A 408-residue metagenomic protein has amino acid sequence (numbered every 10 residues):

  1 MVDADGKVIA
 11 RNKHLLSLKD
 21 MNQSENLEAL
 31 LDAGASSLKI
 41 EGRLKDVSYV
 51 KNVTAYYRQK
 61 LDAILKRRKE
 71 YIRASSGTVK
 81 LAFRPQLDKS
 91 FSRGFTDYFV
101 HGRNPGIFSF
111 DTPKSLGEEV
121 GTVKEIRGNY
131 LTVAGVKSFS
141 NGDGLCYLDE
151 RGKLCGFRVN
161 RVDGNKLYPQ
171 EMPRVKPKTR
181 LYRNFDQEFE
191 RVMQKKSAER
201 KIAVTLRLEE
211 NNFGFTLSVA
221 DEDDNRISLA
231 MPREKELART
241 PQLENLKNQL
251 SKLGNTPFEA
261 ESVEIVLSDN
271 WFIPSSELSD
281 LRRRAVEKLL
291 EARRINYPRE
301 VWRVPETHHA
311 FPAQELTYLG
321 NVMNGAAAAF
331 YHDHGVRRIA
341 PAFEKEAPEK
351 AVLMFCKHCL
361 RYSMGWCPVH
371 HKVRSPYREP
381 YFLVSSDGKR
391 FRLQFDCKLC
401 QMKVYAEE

Functional and structural regions predicted by a protein language model:
M1-E408: Surface-exposed amphipathic alpha-helical tracts and adjacent flexible/coil segments at the periphery of soluble enzymes
